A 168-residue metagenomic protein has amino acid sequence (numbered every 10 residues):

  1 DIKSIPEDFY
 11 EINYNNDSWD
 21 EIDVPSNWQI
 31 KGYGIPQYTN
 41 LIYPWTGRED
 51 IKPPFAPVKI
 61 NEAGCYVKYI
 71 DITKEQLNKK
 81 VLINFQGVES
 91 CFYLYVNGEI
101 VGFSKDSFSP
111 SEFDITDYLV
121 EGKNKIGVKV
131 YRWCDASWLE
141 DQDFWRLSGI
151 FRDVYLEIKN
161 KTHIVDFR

Functional and structural regions predicted by a protein language model:
D1, I5, N27, I35 (+1 more regions): Accessory beta-strand-rich segments of carbohydrate-active enzymes
D1-I2, D8-Q37: Predominantly extracellular/luminal regions of secreted and cell-surface proteins, especially disulfide-bonded
K31, I35-V58: Surface-exposed, low-complexity/disordered Ser/Thr/Gly/Pro/Asn-rich loops and linkers
